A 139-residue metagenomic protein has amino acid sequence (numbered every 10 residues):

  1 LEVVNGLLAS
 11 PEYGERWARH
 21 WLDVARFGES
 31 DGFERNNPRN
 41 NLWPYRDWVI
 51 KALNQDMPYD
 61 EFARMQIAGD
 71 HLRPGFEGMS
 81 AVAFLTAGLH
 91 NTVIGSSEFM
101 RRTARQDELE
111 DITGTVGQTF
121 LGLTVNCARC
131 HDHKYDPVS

Functional and structural regions predicted by a protein language model:
L1-S139: Short, structured secondary-structure elements that scaffold catalytic or ligand/cofactor-binding regions
